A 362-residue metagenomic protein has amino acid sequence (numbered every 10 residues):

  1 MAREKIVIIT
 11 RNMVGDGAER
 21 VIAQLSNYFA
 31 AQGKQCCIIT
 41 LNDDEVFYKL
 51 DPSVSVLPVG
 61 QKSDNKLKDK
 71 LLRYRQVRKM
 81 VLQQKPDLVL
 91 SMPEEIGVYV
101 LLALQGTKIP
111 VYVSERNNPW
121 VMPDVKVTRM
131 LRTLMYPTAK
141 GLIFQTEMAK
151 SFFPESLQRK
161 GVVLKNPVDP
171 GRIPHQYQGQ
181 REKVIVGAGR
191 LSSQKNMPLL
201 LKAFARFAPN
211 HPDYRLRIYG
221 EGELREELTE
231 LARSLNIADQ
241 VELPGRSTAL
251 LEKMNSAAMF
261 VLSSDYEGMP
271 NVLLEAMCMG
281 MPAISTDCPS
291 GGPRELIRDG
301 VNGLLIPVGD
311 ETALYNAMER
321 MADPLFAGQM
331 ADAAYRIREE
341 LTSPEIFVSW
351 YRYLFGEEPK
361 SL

Functional and structural regions predicted by a protein language model:
R3, I8-D69, P154: N-terminal strand-loop element at the rim of the active site of nucleotide-sugar-dependent glycosyltransferases
D16-Q24, K183, R190-P209, I218 (+2 more regions): A conserved mid-protein helix/loop that constitutes part of the nucleotide-sugar donor-binding site
D43, S91-G97, E115: Short His-centered aromatic/hydrophobic patch
P137-I173: Donor nucleotide-sugar binding/catalytic pocket of nucleotide-sugar-dependent glycosyltransferases
R246, D265: Aromatic "clamp/platform" in nucleotide-sugar-dependent glycosyltransferases that forms part of the donor/acceptor
P282-D287: Short hydrophobic beta-strand element within catalytic cores of glycosyltransferases and related nucleotide-activated
L296-G300, L304-E311, M318-L325: Conserved acidic donor-binding segment of nucleotide-sugar-dependent glycosyltransferases
L325-F355: A charged, aromatic-enriched C-terminal amphipathic alpha-helix characteristic of glycosyltransferases across folds
